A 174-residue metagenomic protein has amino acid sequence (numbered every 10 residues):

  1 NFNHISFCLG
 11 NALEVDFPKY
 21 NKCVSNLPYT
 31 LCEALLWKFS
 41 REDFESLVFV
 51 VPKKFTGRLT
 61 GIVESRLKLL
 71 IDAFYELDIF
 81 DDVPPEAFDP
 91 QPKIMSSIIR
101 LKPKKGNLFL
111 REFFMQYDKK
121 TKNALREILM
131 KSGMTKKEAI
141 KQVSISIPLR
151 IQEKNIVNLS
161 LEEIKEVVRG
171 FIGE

Functional and structural regions predicted by a protein language model:
N1-E112, E163-G173: Catalytic cores of RNA-modifying enzymes
A87-P90, I94-V168: An accessory alpha-helical subdomain
